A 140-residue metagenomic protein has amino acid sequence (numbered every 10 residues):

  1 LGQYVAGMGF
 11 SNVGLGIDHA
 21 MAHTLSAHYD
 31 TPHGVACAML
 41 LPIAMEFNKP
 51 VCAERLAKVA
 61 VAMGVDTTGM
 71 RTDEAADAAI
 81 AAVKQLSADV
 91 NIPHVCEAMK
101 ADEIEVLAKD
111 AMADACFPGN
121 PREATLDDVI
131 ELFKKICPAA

Functional and structural regions predicted by a protein language model:
L1-N12, H23-S26, N91: Glycine-rich phosphate/diphosphate-binding loops and the adjacent beta-loop-alpha structural elements that coordinate
L15: Active-site alpha-helix of zinc metalloproteases
H19: Short conserved active-site loop signatures built around small residues
L25-D30, M45: Interfacial segments of multi-pass membrane proteins
H33: Non-catalytic DNA-recognition/assembly elements of restriction-modification systems
A36: Signature for phosphate-centric chemistry
P42-A140: Mobile late-domain/C-terminal helix-loop "cap" segments that border catalytic sites or the cytosolic face
